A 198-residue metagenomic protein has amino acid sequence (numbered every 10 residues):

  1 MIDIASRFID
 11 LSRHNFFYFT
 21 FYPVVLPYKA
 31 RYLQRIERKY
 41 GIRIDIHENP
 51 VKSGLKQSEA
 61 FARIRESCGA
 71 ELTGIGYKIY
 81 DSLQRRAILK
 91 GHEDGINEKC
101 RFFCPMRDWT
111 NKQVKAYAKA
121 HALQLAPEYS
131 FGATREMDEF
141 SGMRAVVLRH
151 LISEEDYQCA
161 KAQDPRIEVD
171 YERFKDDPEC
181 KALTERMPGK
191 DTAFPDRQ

Functional and structural regions predicted by a protein language model:
M1-Q198: Nucleotide-activated chemistry modules centered on ATP-dependent adenylation/adenylyltransferase
